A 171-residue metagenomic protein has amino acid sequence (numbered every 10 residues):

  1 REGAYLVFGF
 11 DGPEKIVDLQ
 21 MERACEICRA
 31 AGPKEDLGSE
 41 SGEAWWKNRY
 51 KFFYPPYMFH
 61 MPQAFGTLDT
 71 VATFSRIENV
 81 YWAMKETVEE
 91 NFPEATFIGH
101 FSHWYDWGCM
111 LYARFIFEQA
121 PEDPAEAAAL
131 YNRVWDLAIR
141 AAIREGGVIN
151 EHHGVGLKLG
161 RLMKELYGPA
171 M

Functional and structural regions predicted by a protein language model:
R1-L137, E145: C-terminal substrate-recognition/cap domain of FAD-linked oxidoreductases
S102-H103, G147, R161, E165: Flexible, active-site-adjacent loop/turn segments at secondary-structure boundaries
V148-V155: Short acidic/histidine-rich active-site segments
V155-M171: Activity-critical C-terminal alpha-helical subdomain
